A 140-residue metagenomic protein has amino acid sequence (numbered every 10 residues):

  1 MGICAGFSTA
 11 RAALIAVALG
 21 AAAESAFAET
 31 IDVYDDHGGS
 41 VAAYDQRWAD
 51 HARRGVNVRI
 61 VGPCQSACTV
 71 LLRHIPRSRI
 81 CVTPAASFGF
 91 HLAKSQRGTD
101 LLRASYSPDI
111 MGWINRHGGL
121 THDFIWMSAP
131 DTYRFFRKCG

Functional and structural regions predicted by a protein language model:
G2-A12, V17-G140: N-terminal organellar transit peptides
